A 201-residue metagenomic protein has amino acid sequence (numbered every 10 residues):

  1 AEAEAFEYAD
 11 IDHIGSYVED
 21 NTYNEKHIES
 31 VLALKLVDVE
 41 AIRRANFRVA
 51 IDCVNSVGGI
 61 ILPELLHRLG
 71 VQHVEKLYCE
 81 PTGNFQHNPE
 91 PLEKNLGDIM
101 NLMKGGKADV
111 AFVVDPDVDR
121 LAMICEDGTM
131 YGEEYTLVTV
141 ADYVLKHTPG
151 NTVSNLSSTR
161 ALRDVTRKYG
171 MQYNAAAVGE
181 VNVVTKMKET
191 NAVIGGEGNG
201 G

Functional and structural regions predicted by a protein language model:
A1-G106: Gly/Ser/Thr-enriched, mixed-charge loops and adjacent short helices that form phosphate/oxyanion-binding elements
E2-E29, A33, C125-G198: Proline/glycine-rich low-complexity loops and linkers
A50, D109-V113, V193-G195: Short glycine-aspartate micro-motif
Q72, G105, D109, K146-T148 (+1 more regions): Secondary-structure transition/capping motifs at alpha-helix termini and the adjoining loop/turn into the next element
R120-M123: Short beta-strand scaffold segments in enzyme catalytic cores
